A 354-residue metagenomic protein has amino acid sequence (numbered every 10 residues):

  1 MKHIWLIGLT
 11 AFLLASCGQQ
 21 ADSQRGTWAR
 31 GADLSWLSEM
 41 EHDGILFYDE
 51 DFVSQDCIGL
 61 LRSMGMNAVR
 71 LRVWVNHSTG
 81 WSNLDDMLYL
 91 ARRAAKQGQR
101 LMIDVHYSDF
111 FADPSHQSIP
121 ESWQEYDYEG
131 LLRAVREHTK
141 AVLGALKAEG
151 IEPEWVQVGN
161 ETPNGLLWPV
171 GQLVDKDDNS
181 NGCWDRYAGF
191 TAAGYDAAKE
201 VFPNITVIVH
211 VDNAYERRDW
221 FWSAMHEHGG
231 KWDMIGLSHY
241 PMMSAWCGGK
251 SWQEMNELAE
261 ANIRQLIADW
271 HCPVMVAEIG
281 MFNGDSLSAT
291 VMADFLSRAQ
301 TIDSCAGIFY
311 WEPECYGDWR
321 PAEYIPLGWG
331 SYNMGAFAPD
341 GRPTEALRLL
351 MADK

Functional and structural regions predicted by a protein language model:
M1-I4: Positively charged n-region of N-terminal signal peptides that target proteins for export
L14-S16: C-terminal motif of bacterial Sec signal peptides marking the signal peptidase cleavage site
Q24-L60: Boundary/entry segment of secreted carbohydrate-active catalytic domains
A29-L34, V69-L71, L101-V105, E154-V158 (+4 more regions): Hydrophobic faces of well-ordered beta-strands that scaffold small-molecule active sites in alpha/beta enzyme cores
L34-L37, W74-N76, H106-F110, V158-P163 (+4 more regions): Active-site beta-loop-alpha junctions enriched in small/polar residues
H42-L46, Q265, G284-R298, I302-K354: Aromatic-rich peripheral "rim/lid" segments of glycoside hydrolase catalytic domains that contact and position glycan
D51, Q55-R62, N204-T206, R217-S288 (+2 more regions): Glycoside hydrolase catalytic-domain groove-lining segments
I58-C183, Y187-T206, D212: Substrate-binding cleft and catalytic face of glycoside hydrolase catalytic domains, especially the flexible beta-alpha
